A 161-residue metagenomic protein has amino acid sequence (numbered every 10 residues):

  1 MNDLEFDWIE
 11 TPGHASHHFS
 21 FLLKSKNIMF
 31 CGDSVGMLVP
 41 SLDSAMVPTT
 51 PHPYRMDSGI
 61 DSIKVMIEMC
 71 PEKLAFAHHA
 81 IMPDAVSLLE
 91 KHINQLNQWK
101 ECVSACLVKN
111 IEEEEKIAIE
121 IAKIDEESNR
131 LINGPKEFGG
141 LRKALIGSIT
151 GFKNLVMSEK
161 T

Functional and structural regions predicted by a protein language model:
M1-D3: An alpha-helical support segment within catalytic cores of ATP-dependent transferases
E5-P12, S16-V86: Metallo-beta-lactamase
N27, S34, Q95-C106: Solvent-exposed, amphipathic alpha-helical segments
G59-S62, W99, S148: Alpha-helical packing segments of well-folded alpha/beta enzyme cores
M82-E101: Short, electropositive alpha-helical surface patch
C102-T161: C-terminal regulatory/interaction regions
